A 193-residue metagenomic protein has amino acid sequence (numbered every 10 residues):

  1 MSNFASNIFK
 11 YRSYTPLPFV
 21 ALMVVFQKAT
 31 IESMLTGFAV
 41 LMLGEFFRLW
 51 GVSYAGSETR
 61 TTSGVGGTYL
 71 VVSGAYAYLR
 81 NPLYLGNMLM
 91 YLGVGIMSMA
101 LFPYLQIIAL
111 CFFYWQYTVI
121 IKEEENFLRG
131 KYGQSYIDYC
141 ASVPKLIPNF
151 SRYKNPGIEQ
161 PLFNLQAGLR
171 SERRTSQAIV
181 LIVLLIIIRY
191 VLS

Functional and structural regions predicted by a protein language model:
M1-N7, T59-L79: Juxtamembrane helix-capping/reentrant segments at transmembrane boundaries
S13-V20, L83-G93, L105-I107, E172-L185: Core segments of transmembrane alpha-helices that mediate helix-helix packing or line hydrophobic substrate/ligand
L22-L35: Short, hydrophobic transmembrane alpha-helix segments
A77-Y78, L83-Y84, K154-L181: Loop-to-transmembrane boundary segments
Q106-P144: A contiguous pocket-lining binding segment that forms or flanks enzyme active sites
R129-R170: Membrane-proximal soluble regions of multi-pass membrane proteins
I187-S193: Juxtamembrane boundary at the C-terminal end of a transmembrane helix
